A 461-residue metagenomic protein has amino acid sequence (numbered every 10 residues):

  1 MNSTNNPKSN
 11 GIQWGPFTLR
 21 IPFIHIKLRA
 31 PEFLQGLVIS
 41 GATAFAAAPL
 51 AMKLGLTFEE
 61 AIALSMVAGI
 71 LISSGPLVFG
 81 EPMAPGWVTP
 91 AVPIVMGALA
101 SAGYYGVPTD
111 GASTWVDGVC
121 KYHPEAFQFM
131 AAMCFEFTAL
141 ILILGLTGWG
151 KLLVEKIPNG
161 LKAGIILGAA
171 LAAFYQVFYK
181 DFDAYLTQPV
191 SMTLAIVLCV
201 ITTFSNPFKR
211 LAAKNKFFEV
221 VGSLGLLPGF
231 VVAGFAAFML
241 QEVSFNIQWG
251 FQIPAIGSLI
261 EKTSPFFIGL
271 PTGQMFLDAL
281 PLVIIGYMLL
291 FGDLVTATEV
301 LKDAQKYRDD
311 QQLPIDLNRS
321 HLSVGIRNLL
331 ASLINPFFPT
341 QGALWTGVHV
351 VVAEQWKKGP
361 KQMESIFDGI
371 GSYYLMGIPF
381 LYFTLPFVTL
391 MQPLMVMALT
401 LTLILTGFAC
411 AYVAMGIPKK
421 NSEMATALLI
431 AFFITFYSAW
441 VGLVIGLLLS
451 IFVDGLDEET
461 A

Functional and structural regions predicted by a protein language model:
M1-E60, K214-I315: Helix-loop-helix hairpins and the membrane-proximal interhelical loops of multi-pass alpha-helical transport proteins
W14-L28, F33-A47, M66-A68, P76 (+2 more regions): Helix-loop-helix junctions within the multi-pass membrane cores of secondary transporters/permeases
A48-K53, I72, P76, M96-A98 (+1 more regions): Generic transmembrane alpha-helix motif of multi-pass integral membrane proteins
L50-A51, L153, F174, L301 (+2 more regions): Hydrophobic alpha-helical interface/terminus motif in multipass membrane transporters
L54-V78: Loop-to-helix transition at the N-terminal end of transmembrane alpha-helices
D110-K121, Y179-D183, S244-Q252, G269-L270: Membrane-interface helix termini and inter-helical loops of multi-pass transporters
P124-M239, D368-A461: Membrane-embedded alpha-helical modules
W149-I157, F178-D181, Q252-G273, L329-L330 (+1 more regions): Hydrophobic alpha-helical segments of integral membrane proteins, encompassing both true transmembrane helices
